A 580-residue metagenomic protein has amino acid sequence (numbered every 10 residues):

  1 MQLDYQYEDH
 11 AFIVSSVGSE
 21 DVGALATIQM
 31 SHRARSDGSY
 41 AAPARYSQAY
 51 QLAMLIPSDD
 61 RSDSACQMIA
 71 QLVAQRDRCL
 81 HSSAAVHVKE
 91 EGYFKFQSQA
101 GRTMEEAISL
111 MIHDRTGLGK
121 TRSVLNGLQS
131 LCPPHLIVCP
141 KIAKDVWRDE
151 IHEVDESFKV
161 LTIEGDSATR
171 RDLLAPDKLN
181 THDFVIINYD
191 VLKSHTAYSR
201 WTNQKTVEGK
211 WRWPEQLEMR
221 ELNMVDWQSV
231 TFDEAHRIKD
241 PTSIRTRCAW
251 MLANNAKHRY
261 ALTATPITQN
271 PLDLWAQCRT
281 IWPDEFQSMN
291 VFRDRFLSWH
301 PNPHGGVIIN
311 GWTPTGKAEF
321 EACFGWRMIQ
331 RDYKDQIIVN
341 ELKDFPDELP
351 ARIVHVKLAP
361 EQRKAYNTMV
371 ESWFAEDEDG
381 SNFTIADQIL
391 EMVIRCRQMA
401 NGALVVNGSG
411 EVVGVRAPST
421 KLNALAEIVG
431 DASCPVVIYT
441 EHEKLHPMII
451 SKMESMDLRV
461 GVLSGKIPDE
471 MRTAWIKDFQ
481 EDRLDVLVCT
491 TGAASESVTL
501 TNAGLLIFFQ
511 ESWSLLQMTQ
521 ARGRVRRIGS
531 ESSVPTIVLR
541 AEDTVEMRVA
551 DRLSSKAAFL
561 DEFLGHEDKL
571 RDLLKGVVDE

Functional and structural regions predicted by a protein language model:
M1-V88: Accessory DNA-engaging acidic/polar modules
D77-H113: Conserved pre-motif I regulatory segment
A107-G127: Walker A/P-loop
C132-E153, T268-D273, E441-E443: Conserved Walker A/P-loop ATP-binding site and its immediately adjacent core in helicase/helicase-like ATPase domains
L179-A197, D478-S495: Conserved two-lobed SF2 helicase motor
T181, I186-S194, W211-D226, S243-K257 (+7 more regions): Inter-lobe coupling linker of SF2 helicases/translocases
K257-V291, Q336-V370, C489-L570: SF2 helicase/translocase ATPase core recognition
V437-Y439, P447-M448, E454-T491: Conserved helicase ATPase core of P-loop NTP-dependent helicases/translocases
